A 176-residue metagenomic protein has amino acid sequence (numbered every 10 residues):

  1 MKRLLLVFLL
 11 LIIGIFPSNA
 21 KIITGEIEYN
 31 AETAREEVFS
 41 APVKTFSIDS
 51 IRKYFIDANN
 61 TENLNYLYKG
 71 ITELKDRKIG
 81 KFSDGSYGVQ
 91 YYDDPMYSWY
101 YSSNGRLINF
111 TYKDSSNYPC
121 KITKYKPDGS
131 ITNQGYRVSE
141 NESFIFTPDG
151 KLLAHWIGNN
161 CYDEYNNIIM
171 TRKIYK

Functional and structural regions predicted by a protein language model:
L4-G14: Sec-dependent N-terminal signal peptides
F16-A20: Sec/Tat signal peptide C-region and signal peptidase I cleavage site
K21-I131, S139, K173-K176: N-terminal targeting and processing segments
A154: A cross-family detector of function-defining hotspots
Y162-K176: Short, low-complexity, Pro/Ser/Thr/Gly-rich segments in the mature regions of secreted, periplasmic
